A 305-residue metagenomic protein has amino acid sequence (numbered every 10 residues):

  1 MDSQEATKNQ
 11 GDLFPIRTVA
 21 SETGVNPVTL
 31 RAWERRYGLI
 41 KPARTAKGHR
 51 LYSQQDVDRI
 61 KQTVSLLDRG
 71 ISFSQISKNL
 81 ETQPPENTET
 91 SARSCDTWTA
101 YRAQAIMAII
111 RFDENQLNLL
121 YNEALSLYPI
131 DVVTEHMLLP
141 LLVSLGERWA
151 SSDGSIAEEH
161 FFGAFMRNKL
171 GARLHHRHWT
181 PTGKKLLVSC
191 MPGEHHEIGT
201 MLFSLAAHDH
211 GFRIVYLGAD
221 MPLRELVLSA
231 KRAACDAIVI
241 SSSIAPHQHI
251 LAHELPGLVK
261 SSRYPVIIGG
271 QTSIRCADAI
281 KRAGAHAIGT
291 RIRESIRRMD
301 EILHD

Functional and structural regions predicted by a protein language model:
M1-T7: Short helix->loop/beta-hairpin flanking segments within DNA-binding domains
T7-K8, A46, S94, S126-L127 (+3 more regions): Short leucine-rich amphipathic alpha-helices used at interfaces
K8-N9, L66: Short alpha-helical segment immediately N-terminal to, or the first helix within, an HTH/HTH-like DNA-binding domain
N9-T29: Polyanion-binding surface elements
R17, R31, T63, S204 (+1 more regions): Short glycine-/small-residue-rich flexible loop motifs, especially phosphate/cofactor-binding loops
E22-H178: Long amphipathic alpha-helical segments
D153-D305: C-terminal regulatory/effector modules of DNA-binding transcriptional regulators
